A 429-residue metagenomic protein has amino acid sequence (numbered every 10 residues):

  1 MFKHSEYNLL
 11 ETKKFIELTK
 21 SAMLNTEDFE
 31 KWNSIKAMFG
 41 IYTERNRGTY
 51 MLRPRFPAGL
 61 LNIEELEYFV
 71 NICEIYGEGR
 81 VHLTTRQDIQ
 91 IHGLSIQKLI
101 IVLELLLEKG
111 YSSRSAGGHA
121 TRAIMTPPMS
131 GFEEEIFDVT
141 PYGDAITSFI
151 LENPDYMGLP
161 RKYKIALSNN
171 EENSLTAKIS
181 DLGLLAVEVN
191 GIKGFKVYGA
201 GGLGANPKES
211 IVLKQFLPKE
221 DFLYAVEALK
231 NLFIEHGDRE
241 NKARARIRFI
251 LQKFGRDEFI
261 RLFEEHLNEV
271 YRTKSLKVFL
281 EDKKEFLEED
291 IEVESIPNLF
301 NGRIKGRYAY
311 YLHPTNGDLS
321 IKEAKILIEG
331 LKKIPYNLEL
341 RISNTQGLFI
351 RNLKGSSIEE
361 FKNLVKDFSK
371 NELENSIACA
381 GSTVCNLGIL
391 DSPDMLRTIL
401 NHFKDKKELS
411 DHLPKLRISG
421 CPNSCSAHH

Functional and structural regions predicted by a protein language model:
M1-E65, N173, D181-L184, N190-G191 (+1 more regions): N-terminal basic/disordered segments at the start of proteins
F2-H4, M157-R261, H429: Mobile "lid/hinge" segments at catalytic clefts and subdomain interfaces of large enzymes
S5-E6, T12-K20, I35, I146 (+8 more regions): Generic structural signal of hydrophobic/aromatic residues within well-ordered alpha-helices of folded domains
S21-E27, T49-G194, Y224, Y310 (+1 more regions): Small-residue-enriched alpha-helical segments and adjacent helix-cap loops that form tight helix-helix packing
I35-I41, Y68-E78, G199, N231-I234 (+2 more regions): Short amphipathic beta-strand starts and helix->beta connectors
I41-N46, G77-L83, E235-E240, L299-I304 (+1 more regions): Short, flexible, solvent-exposed loop/turn segments with mixed acidic/basic and small polar residues
Q97-K98, L107-K109, I234-I296, N352 (+1 more regions): Terminal amphipathic helices with adjacent charged low-complexity linkers/tails
E265-Q346: Acidic, glycine-rich loop-and-beta core segments that form the ion-binding/anion-interacting portion of active sites
